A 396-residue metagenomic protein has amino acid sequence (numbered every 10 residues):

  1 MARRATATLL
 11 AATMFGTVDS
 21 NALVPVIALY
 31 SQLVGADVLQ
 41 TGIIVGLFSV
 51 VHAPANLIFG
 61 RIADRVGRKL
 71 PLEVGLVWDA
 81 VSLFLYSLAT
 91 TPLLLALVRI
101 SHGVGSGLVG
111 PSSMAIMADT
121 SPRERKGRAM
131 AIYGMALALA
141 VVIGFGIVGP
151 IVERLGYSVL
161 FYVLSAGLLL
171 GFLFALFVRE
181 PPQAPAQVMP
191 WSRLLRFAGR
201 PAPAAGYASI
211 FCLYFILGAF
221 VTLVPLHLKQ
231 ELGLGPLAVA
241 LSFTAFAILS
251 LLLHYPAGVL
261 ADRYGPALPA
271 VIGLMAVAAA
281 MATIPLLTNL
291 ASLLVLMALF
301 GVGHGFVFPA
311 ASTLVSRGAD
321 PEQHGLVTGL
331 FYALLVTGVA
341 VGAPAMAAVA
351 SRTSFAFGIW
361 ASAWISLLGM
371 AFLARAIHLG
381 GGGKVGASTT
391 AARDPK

Functional and structural regions predicted by a protein language model:
M1-R3, E180-G206: Juxtamembrane intracellular "pre-TM" segments in multi-pass secondary transporters
V26-V38, L223-L237: Short amphipathic helix-loop junctions that connect adjacent transmembrane helices in Major Facilitator Superfamily/SLC
S49-L57, V141-V142, A247-Y255, V339-A340: Residue-level signature of mid-helix packing/kink "hotspots" within the transmembrane helices of 12-pass Major
P54-S87, A261-Y264: Conserved MFS/SLC helix-loop-helix module at the cytosolic interface between two early adjacent transmembrane helices
G67, L88-T90, G233, G265 (+1 more regions): Helix-breaking motifs and short loop linkers at transmembrane-helix boundaries and internal kinks in secondary membrane
L70-F84, S165, L268-A282: Structural signature of the two symmetry-related core transmembrane helices
V98-L137: Cytoplasmic helix-loop-helix junction between adjacent transmembrane helices in 12-TM secondary transporters
A166-A184, M370-I377: C-terminal membrane-cytosol helix-exit motif in multi-pass small-molecule transporters
